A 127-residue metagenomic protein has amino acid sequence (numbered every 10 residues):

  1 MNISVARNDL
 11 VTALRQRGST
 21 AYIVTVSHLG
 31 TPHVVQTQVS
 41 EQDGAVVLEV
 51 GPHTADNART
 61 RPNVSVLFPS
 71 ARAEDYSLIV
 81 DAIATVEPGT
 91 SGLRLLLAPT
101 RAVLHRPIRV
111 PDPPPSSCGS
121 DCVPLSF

Functional and structural regions predicted by a protein language model:
M1-F127: Binding-site signature for planar aromatic cofactors or substrates
